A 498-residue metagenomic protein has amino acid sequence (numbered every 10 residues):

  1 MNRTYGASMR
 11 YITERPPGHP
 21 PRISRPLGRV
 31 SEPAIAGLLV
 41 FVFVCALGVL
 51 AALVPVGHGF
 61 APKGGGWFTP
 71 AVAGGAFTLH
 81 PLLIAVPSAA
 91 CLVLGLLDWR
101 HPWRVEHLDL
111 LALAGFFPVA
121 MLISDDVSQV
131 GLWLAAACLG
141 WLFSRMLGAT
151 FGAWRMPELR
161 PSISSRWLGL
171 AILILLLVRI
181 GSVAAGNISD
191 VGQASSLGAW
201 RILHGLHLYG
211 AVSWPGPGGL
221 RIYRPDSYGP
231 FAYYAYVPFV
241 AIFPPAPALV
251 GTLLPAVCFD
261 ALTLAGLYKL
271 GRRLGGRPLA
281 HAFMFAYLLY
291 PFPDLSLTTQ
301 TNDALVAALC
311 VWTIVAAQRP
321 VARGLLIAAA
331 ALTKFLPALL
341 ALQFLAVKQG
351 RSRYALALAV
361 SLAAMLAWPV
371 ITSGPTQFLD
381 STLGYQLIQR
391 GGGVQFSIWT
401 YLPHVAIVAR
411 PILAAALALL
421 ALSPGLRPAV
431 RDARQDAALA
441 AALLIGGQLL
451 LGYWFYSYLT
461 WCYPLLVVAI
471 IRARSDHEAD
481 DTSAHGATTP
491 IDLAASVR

Functional and structural regions predicted by a protein language model:
M1-P26, A473-R498: Short, intrinsically disordered terminal tails adjacent to the first/last structured region
R10-T13, R25-I314, V321-R323, V347-L459 (+2 more regions): Primarily membrane-embedded glycan-assembly and transfer machineries that use lipid-linked glycans
F43, L309, T313-I314, A330 (+3 more regions): Generic low-complexity, intrinsically disordered sequence content enriched in small uncharged/hydrophobic residues
G251, C258, A329, D476-H485: Short alpha-helical "patches" and their helix-cap loops
A286, A330-A331: Beta-strand elements within well-structured catalytic alpha/beta cores of enzymes that handle phosphate/sulfate esters
R323-A330, L336-A346, L459-W461: Transmembrane-embedded, aromatic-rich helix segments that form part of the hydrophobic channel/pocket engaging
